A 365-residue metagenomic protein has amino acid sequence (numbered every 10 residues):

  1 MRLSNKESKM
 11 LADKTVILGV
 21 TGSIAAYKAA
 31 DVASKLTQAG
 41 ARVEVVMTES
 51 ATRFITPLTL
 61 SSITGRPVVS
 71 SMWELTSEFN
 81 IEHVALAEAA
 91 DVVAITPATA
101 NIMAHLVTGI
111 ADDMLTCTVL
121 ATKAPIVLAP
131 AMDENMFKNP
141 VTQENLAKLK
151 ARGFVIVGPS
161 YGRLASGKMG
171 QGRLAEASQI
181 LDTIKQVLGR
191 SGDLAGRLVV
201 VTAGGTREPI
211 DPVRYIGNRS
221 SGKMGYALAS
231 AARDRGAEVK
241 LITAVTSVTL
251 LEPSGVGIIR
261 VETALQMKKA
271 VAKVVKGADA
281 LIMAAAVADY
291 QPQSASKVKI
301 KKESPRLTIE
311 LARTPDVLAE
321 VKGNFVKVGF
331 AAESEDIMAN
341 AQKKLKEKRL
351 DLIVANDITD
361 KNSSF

Functional and structural regions predicted by a protein language model:
R2-L128, D133-F365: A cross-family phosphate/adenosyl-ligand binding-site feature
